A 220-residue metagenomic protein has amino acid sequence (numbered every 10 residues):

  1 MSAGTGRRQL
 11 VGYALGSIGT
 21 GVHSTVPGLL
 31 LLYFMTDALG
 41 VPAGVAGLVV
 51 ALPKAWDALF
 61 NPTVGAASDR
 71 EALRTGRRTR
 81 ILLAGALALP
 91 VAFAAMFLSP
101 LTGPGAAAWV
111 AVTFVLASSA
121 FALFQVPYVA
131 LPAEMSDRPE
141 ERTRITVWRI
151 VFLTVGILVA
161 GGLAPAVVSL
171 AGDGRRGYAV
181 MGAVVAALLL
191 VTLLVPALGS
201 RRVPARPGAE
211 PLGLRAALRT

Functional and structural regions predicted by a protein language model:
M1-T220: Membrane-embedded alpha-helical bundles of multi-pass transporters/translocases, especially carrier/permease families
